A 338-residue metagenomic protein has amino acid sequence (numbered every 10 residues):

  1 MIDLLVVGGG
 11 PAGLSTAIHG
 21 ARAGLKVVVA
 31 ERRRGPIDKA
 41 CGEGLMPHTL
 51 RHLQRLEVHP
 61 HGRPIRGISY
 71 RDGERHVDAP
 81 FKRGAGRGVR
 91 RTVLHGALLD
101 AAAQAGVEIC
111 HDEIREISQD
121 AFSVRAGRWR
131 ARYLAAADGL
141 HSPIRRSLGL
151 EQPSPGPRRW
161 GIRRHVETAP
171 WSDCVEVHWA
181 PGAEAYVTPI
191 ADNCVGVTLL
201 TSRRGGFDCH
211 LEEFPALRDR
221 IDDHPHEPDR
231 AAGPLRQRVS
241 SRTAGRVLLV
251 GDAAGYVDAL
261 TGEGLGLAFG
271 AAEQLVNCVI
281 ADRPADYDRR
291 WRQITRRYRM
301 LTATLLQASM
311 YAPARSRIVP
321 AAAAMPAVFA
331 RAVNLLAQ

Functional and structural regions predicted by a protein language model:
L5-G9, A21-C41: Glycine-rich FAD pyrophosphate-binding loop
V7, A136-A137, L249: Redox-cofactor binding/interface segments in oxidoreductases and associated redox assembly factors
G13-L14: N-terminal Rossmann-fold NAD(P) dinucleotide-binding loop
D38-S69: N-terminal FAD cofactor-binding segment of flavoenzymes
R51, G62-S147, S154-R159: Conserved N-terminal helical subregion
E116, R203-C278: FAD/FMN-dependent oxidoreductases across multiple families
L134, G139-L217: Conserved FAD-binding catalytic core of PHBH/FMO-like flavoproteins
N277-Q338: C-terminal helical "tail/cap" subdomain of flavin- and related membrane-associated enzymes
